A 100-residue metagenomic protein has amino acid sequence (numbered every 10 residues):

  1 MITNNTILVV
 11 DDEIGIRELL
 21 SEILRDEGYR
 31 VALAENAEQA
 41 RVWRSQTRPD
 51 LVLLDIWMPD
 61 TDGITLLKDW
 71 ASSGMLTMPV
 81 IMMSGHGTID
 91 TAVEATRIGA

Functional and structural regions predicted by a protein language model:
E13, R30, I56-W57, I81-M82: The short loop immediately C-terminal to the conserved phospho-acceptor aspartate in CheY-like receiver
R17, P59, S73, S84 (+1 more regions): The feature encodes the CheY-like receiver
E18-D26: Charged docking surfaces used in two-component/phosphorelay signaling
G28-E35, Q39, W43: Short hydrophobic/Thr-rich beta-strand motif most characteristic of the beta2 strand and flanking loop of CheY-like
N36, D62-T65: Acidic catalytic/metal-coordinating carboxylates
V42, I64-L76, E94: Short amphipathic alpha-helix used as the core "switch/output" element in two-component signaling
T47-L53, M58: Active-site beta3 strand of CheY-like receiver
T65, G87-A100: Alpha4 helix (beta4-alpha4-beta5 surface) of REC/receiver domains from two-component response regulators
